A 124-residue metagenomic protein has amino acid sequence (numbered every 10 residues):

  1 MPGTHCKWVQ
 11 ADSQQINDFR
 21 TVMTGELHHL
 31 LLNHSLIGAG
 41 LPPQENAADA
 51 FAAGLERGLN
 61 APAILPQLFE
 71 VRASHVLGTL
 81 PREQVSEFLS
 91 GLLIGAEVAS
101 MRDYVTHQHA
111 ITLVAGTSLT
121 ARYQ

Functional and structural regions predicted by a protein language model:
P2, C6-R57, A61: Glycine-rich phosphate-binding loop plus the immediately following alpha-helix
L36-Q124: ATP-binding/phosphotransfer module of carbohydrate and carboxylate kinases, centering on a glycine-rich
